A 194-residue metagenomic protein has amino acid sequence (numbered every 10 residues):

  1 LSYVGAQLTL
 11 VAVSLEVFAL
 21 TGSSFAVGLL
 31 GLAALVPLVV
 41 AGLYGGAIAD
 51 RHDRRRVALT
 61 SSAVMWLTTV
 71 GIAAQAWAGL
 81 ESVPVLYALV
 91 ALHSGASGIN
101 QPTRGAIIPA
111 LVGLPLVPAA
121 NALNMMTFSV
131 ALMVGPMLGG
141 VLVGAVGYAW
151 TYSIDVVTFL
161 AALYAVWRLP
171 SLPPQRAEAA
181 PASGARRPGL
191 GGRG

Functional and structural regions predicted by a protein language model:
L1-G194: Alpha-helical transmembrane-bundle signature of multi-pass membrane transport and export proteins
